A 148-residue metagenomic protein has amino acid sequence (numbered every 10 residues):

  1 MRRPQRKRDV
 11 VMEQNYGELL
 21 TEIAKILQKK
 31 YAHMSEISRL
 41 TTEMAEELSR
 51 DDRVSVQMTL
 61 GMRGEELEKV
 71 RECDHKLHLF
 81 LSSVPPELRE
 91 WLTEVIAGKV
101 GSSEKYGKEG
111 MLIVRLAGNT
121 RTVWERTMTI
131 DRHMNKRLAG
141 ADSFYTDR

Functional and structural regions predicted by a protein language model:
R2-D9, L92-R148: Short terminal interaction segments
P4-G98: Extended, charge-rich alpha-helical scaffolding segments
